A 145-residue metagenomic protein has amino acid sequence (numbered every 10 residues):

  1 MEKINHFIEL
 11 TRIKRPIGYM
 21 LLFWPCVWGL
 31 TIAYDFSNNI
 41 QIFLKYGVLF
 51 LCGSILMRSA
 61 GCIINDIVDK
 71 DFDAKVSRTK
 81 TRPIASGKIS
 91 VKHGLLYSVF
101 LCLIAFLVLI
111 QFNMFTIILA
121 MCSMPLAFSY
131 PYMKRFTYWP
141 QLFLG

Functional and structural regions predicted by a protein language model:
M1-F7, C62-I89: Cytosolic, membrane-interface loops and tails of multi-pass inner-membrane proteins
E2, N38-Y46, T79, F112 (+2 more regions): Membrane-helix interfacial "entry" motifs
K3-G18, K92-G94: N-terminal membrane topogenic signal
I8-E9, R82-G145: Intramembrane alpha-helical segments
I13-I32, G145: The first (N-terminal) embedded transmembrane alpha-helix
Y19, I63, D71-A74, R78 (+3 more regions): Hydrophobic positions within alpha-helical membrane elements
V27, T31-V68, R78, C102-F106 (+1 more regions): Membrane-embedded alpha-helical segments that form the functional core of polytopic membrane enzymes, especially those
